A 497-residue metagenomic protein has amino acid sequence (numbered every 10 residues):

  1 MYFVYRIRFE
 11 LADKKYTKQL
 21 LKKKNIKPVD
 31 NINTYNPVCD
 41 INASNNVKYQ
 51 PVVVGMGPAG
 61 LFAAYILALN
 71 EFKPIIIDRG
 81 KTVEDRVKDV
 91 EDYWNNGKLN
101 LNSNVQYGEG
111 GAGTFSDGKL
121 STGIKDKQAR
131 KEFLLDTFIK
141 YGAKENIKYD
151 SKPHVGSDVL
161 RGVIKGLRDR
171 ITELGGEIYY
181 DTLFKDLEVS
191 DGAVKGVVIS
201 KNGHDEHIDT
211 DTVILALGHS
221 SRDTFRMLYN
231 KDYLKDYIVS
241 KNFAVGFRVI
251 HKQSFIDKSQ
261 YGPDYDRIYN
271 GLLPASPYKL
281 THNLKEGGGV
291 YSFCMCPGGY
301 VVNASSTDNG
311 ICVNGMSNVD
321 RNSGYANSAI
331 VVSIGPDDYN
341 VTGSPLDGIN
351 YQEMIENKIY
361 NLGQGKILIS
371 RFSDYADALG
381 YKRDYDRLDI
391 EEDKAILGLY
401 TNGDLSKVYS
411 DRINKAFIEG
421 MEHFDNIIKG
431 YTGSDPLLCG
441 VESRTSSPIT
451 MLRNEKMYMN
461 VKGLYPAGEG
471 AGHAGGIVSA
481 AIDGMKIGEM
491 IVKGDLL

Functional and structural regions predicted by a protein language model:
M1-F3, I7-F115, K119-L497: Residues forming the flavin
